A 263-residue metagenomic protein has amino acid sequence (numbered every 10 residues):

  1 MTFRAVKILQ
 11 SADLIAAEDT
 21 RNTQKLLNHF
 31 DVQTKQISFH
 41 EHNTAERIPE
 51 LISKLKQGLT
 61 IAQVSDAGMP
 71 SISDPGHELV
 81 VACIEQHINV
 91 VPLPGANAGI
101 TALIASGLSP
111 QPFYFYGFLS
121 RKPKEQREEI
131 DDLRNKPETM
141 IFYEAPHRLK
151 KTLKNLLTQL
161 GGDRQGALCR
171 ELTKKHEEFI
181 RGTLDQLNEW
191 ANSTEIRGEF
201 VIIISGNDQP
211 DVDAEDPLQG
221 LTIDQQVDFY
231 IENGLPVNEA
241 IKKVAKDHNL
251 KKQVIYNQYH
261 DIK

Functional and structural regions predicted by a protein language model:
M1-E41: Glycine-rich, flexible N-terminal cofactor/catalytic loop recognition
L9-I15, H87-V91, T139-M140: Short active-site oxyanion
A17, P92-G95, F142, L168: General beta-strand structural signal in soluble alpha/beta enzymes
F39-A45, L119-K122: Conserved helicase motor
E41-K56, P75: Short phosphate-binding loop-to-helix
K56-S120: Short glycine-cluster motifs
Y114-N135: A short, charged helix-loop
T139, P146-K263: A contiguous loop/helix-start segment that scaffolds small-molecule binding in enzyme catalytic cores
